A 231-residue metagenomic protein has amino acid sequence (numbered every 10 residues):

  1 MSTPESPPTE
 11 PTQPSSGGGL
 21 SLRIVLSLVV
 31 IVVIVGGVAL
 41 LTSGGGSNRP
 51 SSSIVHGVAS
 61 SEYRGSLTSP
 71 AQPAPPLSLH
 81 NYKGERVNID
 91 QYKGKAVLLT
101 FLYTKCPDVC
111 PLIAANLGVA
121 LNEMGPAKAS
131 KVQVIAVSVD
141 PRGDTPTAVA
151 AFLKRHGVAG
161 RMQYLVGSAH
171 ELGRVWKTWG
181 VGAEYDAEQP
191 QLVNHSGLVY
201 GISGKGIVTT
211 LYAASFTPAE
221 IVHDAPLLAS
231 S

Functional and structural regions predicted by a protein language model:
M1-P76, S231: N-terminal targeting signals for export/organelle localization
R49-H56, T147, M162-H170, H195-L198: Periplasmic c-type cytochrome electron-transfer domains
A74-P75, V97, S196-G197: Short loop/turn microsegments at loop-to-beta-strand junctions
S78-L79, G201: Hydrophobic beta-strand positions
V87-L117: Short active-site neighborhood of thiol/selenol oxidoreductases, capturing the structured segment around
L98-L99, V134, V199: Hydrophobic beta-strand anchors of alpha/beta hydrolase catalytic cores
L112-V175: Structural microenvironment flanking redox-active thiols in thiol-disulfide oxidoreductases
A169-D224: Thiol/disulfide oxidoreductase modules built on the thioredoxin-like
